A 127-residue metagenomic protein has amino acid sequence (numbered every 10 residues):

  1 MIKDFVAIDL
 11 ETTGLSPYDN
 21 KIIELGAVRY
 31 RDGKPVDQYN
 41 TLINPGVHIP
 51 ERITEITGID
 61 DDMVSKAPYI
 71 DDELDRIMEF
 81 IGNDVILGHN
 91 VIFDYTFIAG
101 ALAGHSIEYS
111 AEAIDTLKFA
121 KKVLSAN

Functional and structural regions predicted by a protein language model:
M1-E112, S125-A126: Conserved non-catalytic scaffold segment of RNase H-like nuclease domains
A111-A120: A short, structured active-site edge motif that brings together acidic residues
